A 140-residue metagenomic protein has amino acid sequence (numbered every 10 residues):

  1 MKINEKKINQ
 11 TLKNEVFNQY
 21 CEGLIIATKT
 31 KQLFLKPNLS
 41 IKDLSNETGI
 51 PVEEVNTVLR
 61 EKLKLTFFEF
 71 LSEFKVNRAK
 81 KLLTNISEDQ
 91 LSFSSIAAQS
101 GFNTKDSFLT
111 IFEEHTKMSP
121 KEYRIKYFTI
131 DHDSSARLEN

Functional and structural regions predicted by a protein language model:
M1-Q90, S94-S95, I111-E114, K121 (+1 more regions): Membrane-proximal linker segments that couple transmembrane helices to downstream signaling/catalytic modules
G49, G101-F102: Central "turn" residue of the DNA-binding helix-turn-helix
V52, T104-D106: The DNA-contacting recognition helix of HTH DNA-binding domains and analogous helical DNA-recognition elements
A98: Conserved short loop/turn motifs at secondary-structure junctions
